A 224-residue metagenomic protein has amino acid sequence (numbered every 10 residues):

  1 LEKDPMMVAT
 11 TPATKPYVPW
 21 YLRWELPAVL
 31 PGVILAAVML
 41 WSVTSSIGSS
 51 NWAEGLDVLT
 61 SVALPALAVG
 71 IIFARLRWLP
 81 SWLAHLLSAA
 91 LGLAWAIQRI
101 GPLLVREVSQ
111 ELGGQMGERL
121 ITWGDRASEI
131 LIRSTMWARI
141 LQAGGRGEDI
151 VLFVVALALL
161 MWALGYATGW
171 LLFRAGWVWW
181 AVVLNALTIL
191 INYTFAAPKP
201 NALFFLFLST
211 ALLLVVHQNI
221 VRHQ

Functional and structural regions predicted by a protein language model:
L1-Q224: Helix-boundary/low-complexity linker signature
